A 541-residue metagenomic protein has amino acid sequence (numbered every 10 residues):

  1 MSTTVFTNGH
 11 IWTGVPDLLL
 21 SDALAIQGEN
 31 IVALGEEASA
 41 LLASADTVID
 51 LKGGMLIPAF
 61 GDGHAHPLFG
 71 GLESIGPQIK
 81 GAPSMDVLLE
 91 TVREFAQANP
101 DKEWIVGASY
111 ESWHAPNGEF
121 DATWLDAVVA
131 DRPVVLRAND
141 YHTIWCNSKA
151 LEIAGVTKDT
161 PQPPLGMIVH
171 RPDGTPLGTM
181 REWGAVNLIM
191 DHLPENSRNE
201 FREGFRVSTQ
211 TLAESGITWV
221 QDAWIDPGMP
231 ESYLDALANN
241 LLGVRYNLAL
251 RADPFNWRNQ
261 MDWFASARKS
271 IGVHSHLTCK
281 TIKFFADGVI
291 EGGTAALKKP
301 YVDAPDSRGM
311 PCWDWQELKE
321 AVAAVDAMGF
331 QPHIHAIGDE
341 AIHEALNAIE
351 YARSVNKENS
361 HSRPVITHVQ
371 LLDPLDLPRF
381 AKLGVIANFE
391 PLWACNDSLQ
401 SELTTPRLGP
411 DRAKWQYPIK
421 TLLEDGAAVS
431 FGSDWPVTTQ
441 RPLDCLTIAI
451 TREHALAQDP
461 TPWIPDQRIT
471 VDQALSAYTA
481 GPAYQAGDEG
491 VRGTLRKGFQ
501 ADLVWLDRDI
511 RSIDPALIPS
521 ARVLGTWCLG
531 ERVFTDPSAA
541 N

Functional and structural regions predicted by a protein language model:
M1-T3, P537-N541: Basic/polar N-terminal segments that are highly enriched at the extreme N-terminus, encompassing both cleavable
T3-N8, W12-M261, F284, V289-I337 (+6 more regions): Divalent metal-binding segments
A33-L34, G107, L503-L506, T535: A generic structural signal for residues embedded in beta-strands
H66, H276-T294, V385-C395: Non-cysteine beta-strand/loop elements that form the S-adenosyl-L-methionine
L237-N240, A267-H274, A381-K382: Acidic (Asp/Glu)-rich catalytic clusters
N256-N259, D397-S401, Q458, D536-S538: Short, charged, surface-exposed secondary-structure boundary motifs
A323-H333, E340-P364, V369, P374-P378 (+3 more regions): His/Asp/Glu-enriched, well-ordered alpha-helical/loop segment that forms or immediately abuts the divalent-metal
P515-P537: P-loop/Walker A phosphate-binding loop and immediately adjacent motor/lid segment at beta-alpha junctions
